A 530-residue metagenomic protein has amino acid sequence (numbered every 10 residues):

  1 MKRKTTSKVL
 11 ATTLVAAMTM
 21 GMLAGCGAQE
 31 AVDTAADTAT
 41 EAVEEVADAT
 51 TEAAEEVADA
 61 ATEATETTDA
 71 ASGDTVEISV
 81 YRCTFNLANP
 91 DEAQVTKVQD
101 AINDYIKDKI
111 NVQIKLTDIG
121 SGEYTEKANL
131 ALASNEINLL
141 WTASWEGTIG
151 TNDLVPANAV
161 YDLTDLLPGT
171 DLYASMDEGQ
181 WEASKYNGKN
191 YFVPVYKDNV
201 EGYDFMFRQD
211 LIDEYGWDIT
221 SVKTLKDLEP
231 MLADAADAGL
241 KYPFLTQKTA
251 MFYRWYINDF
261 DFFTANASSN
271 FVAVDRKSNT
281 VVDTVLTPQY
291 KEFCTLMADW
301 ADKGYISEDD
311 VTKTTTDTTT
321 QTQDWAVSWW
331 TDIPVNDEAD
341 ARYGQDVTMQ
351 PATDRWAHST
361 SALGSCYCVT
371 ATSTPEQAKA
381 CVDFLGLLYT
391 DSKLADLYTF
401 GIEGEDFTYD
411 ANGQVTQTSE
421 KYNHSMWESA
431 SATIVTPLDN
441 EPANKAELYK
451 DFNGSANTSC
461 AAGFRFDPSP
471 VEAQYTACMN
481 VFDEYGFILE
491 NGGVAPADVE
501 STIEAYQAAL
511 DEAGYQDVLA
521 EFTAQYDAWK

Functional and structural regions predicted by a protein language model:
M1-T13: Bacterial Sec-dependent N-terminal signal peptides
G21-G25: C-terminal motif of bacterial Sec signal peptides marking the signal peptidase cleavage site
Q29-K530: Extracytoplasmic/secretory soluble proteins
